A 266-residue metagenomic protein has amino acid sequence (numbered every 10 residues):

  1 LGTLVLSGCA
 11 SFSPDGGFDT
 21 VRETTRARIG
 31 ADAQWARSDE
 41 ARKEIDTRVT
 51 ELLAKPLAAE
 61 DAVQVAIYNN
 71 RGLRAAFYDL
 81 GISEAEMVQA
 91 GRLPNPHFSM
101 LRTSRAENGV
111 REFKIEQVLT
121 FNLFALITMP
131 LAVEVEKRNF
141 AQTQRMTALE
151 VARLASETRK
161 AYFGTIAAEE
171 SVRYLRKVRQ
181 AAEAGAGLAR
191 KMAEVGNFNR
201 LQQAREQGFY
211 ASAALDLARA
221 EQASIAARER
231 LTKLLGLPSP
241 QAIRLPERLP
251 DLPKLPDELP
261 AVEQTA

Functional and structural regions predicted by a protein language model:
L1-V65, E221-T265: Terminal intrinsically disordered/low-complexity segments used for targeting and assembly
L4, I82-S83, F209-A213: A short structural micro-motif
E44-K55, S99-T128, A132, L245-L259: Small/polar, glycine/serine/threonine/aspartate-rich low-complexity segments that form flexible
A59-R71, F98-R102: Glycine-/proline-rich flexible loop or hinge segments
V63, E116-V118, Y162: Membrane-embedded beta-strand positions in outer-membrane beta-barrel channels/transporters
Y68-A75, G81-P96, E107-G109, Q117-V135 (+3 more regions): A glycine-/polar-enriched beta->alpha junction
L93, L101-R105, N122, G185 (+1 more regions): Outer-membrane beta-barrel pore domains and translocons
M129, R145-T265: Periplasmic alpha-helical coiled-coil/stalk elements that build and connect Gram-negative outer-membrane
